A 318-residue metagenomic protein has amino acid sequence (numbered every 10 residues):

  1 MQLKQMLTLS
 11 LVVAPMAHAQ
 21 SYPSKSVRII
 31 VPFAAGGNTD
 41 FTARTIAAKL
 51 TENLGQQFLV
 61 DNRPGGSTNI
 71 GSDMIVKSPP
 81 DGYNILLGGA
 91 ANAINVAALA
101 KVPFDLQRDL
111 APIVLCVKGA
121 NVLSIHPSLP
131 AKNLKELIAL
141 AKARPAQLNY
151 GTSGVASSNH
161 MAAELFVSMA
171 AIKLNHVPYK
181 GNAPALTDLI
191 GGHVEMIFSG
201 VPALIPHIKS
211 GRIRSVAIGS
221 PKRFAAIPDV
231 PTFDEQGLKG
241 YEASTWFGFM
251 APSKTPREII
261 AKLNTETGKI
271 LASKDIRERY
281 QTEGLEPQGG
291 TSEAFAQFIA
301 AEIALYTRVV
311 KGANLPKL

Functional and structural regions predicted by a protein language model:
M1-S24, K317-L318: Short, low-complexity disordered leader/linker segments with a strong preference for bacterial N-terminal type II
A19-R108, Q147-N149, A171-F198, G289 (+1 more regions): N-terminal (or domain-start) structured segment
S24-S26, M169-A170, K209, R257-L318: An extracytoplasmic/periplasmic, membrane-proximal ligand-sensing/linker region
G36, A90-A91, H126-A131, T152-S157 (+4 more regions): Short coil/turn segments
K77-Y83, A97-P184, F233, W246-R279: Hinge/capping helix and adjacent helix->loop/strand transition within the periplasmic-binding protein
L87-N92, T152, A162, N182 (+4 more regions): Beta->alpha turn/N-cap motifs
N92-K101, L165-M169, M196-V230: A ligand-binding cleft/hinge motif common to bilobed small-molecule-binding domains
